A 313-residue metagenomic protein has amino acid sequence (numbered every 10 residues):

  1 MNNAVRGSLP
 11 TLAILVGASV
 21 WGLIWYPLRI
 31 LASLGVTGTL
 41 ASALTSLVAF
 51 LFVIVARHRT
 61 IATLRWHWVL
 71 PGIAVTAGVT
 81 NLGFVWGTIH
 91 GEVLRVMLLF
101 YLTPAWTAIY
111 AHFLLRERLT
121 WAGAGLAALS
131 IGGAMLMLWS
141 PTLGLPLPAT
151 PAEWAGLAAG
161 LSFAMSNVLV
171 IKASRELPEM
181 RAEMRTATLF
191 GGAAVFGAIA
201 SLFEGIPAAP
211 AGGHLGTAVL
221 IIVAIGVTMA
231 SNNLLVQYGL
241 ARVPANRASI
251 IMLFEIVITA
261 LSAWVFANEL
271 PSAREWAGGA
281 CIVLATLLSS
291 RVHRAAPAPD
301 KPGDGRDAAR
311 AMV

Functional and structural regions predicted by a protein language model:
M1-L15, A108-L161, I171, E176 (+1 more regions): Juxtamembrane helix-loop boundary signature in multi-pass membrane transporters
A4, A49-W66, G132-L147, G192-A218 (+3 more regions): Membrane-interface helix-cap regions at the ends of transmembrane helices in multi-pass membrane proteins
L9-A13, G38-V55, L129, W154 (+2 more regions): Hydrophobic alpha-helical transmembrane segments of multi-pass integral membrane proteins, especially transporters
S19-G35, L82-G91, L99, F113 (+3 more regions): Juxtamembrane C-cap of transmembrane helices in multi-pass membrane transport proteins
L23, T60-R95, L136, V227-V243: Specific transmembrane alpha-helical segments of multi-pass solute transporters/efflux pumps, especially DMT/EamA
L31, A41, G87, L99 (+6 more regions): Hydrophobic/aromatic residues within transmembrane alpha-helices of multi-pass small-molecule transporters
R57-H58, T103-A128, V257-W276: C-terminal transmembrane-helix exit sites in multi-pass transporters
L98-L102, A173-G192, M229-V265: Helix-helix packing/entry segments at the starts of transmembrane helices
